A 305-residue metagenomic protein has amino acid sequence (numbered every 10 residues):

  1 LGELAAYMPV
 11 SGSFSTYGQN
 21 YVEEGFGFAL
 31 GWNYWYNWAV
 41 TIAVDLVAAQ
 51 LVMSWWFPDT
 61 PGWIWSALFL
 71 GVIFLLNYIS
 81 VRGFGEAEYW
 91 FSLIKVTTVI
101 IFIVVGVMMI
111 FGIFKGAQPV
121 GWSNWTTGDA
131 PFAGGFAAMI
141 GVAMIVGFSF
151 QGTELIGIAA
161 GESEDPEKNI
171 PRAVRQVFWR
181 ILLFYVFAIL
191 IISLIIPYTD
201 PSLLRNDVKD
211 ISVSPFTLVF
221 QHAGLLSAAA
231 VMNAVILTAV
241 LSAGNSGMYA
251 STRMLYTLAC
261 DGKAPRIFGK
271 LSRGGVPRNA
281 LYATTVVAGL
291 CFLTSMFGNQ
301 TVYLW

Functional and structural regions predicted by a protein language model:
L1-Y78, G83, L237-T257: Hydrophobic transmembrane alpha-helices that form the core helical bundles of multi-pass secondary transporters
Y7-G12, N20-F26, G161-N169, Q176 (+2 more regions): Juxtamembrane helix-boundary/capping and inter-helix hinge elements in multi-pass membrane proteins
T16, E23, W55, V142 (+2 more regions): TM-loop-TM module centered on a large, flexible mid-protein loop between adjacent transmembrane helices in multi-pass
Y21, I42-D45, A49-V52, W56-D59 (+5 more regions): Transmembrane helix-loop junctions and nearby membrane-interface residues
F28, W63-L68, L93, R175 (+3 more regions): Hydrophobic alpha-helical transmembrane segments
V44, A48-L51, L70-I73, K95 (+5 more regions): Helical transmembrane-bundle signal
W56-R82, V99-F102, K115, P119-G121 (+1 more regions): Transmembrane alpha-helical segments of multi-pass small-molecule transport proteins
P61, L93-N233: Helix-loop-helix junctions that connect adjacent transmembrane segments in multi-pass membrane transporters
